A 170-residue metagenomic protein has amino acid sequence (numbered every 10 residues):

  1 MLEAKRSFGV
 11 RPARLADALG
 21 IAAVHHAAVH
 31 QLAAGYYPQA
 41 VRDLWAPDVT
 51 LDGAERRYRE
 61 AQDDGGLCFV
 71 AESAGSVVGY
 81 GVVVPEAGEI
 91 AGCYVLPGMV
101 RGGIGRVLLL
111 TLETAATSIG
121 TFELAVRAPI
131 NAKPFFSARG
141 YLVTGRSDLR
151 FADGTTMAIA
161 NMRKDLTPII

Functional and structural regions predicted by a protein language model:
L2-E3, T155-I170: Terminal substrate-recognition subdomain of acyl/acetyltransferases
E3, P12-L15, A23-G98, L109-T111 (+3 more regions): Acetyl-CoA-dependent GNAT
S7-G9: Extreme N-terminal starter segment of soluble prokaryotic enzymes
A116-P129: Conserved GNAT acetyl-CoA-binding A-motif
A125-R127, L142-N161: Conserved catalytic-core motifs of GNAT/GCN5-like acyltransferases
F136, Y141: Conserved active-site tyrosine of GNAT-family acetyltransferases
